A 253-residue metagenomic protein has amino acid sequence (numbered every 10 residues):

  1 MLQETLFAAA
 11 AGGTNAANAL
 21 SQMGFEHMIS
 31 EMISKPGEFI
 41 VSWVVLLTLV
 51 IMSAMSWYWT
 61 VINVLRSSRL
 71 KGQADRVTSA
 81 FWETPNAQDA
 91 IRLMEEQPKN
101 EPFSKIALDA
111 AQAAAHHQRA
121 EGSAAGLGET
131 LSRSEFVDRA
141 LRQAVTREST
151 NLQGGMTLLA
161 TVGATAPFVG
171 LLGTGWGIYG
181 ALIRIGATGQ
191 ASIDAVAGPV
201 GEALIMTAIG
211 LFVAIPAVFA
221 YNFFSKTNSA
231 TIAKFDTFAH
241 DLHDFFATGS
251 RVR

Functional and structural regions predicted by a protein language model:
L2-S79: Hydrophobic membrane-targeting segments
G13-M32, G37, L152-S225: Helix-termination/interfacial motifs at the ends of transmembrane alpha-helices
L49-M52, I62-N63, S123, M206 (+1 more regions): Short, flexible segments with low predicted structural confidence
Y58-R69, I215-T227: Alpha-helical transmembrane segments of multi-pass membrane proteins
K71-V169, G180-S192, F219-R253: Predominantly long cytosolic amphipathic alpha-helical stalk/bundle segments
